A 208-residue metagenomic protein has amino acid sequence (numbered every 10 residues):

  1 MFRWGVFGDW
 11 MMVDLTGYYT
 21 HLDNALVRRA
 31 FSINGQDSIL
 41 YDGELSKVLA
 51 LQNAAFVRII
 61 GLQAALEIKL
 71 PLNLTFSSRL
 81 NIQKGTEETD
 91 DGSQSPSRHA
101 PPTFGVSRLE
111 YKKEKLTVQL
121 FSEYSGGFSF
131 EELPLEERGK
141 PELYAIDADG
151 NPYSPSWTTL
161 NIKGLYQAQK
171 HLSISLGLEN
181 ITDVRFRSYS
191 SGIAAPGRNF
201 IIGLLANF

Functional and structural regions predicted by a protein language model:
F2, I60-A64, T103-S107, T158-G164 (+1 more regions): Hydrophobic, lipid-facing positions within transmembrane beta-strands of outer-membrane proteins
R3-F7, E67-N73, E110-E114, L165-Q167 (+2 more regions): Structural signature of outer-membrane beta-barrel channels/translocons
F7, T20, R108, L120 (+2 more regions): Outer-membrane beta-barrel porins/channels
D14-H21, Y41-P134, K170, T182: Gram-negative outer-membrane beta-barrel transporters
D23, R28, Y124-A145, S154-W157 (+1 more regions): C-terminal beta-signal and adjacent terminal beta-strands/loops of Gram-negative outer-membrane beta-barrel proteins
R29-I39, Q83, G92-A100, L135-E142 (+1 more regions): Flexible, surface-exposed loop regions and adjacent strand-edge segments of Gram-negative outer-membrane beta-barrel
V48, I146-N151: A short acidic, glycine-rich active-site loop that binds or catalyzes chemistry on phosphate/adenosine moieties
A54-A55, P152-P155: Short Gly/Pro-enriched turn/cap motifs at secondary-structure boundaries
